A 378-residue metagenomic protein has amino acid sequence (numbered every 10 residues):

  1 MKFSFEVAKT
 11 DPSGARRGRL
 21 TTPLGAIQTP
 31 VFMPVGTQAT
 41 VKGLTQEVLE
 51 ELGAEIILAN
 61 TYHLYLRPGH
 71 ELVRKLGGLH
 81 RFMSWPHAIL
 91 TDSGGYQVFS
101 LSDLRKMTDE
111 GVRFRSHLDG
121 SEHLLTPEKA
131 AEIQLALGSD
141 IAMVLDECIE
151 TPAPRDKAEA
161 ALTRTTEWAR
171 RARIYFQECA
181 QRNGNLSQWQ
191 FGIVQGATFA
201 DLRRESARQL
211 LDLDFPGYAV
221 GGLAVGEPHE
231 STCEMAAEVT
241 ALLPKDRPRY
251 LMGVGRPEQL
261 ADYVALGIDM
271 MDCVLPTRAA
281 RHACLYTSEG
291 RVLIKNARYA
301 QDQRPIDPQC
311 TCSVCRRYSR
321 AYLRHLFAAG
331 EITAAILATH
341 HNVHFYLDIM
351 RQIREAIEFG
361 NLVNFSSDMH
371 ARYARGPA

Functional and structural regions predicted by a protein language model:
M1-G184, A297-A300: Non-catalytic, usually N-terminal nucleic-acid engagement modules in DNA/RNA processing proteins
M1-R19, I27-V31, G43, D146-P152 (+1 more regions): C-terminal extensions of enzymes
G25, I57, D92, Q134 (+5 more regions): Conserved, mostly hydrophobic/aromatic
D92, T166, F215, A219-G221 (+1 more regions): HAD-like aspartate-dependent phosphatase fold
K129, I133, A160-R171, E205 (+4 more regions): A non-catalytic, amphipathic alpha-helix used as a structural packing/dimerization or gating element in enzyme scaffolds
G138, A169, R173-F176, A180 (+4 more regions): Structural signal for hydrophobic packing residues in well-ordered secondary-structure cores of soluble enzyme domains
T151-P154, E159, G217-L223, I332-A335: Glycine- and acidic
C179-Q181, Q188-I306: Glycine-rich phosphate/ribose-binding loops and adjacent secondary-structure elements that form binding surfaces
